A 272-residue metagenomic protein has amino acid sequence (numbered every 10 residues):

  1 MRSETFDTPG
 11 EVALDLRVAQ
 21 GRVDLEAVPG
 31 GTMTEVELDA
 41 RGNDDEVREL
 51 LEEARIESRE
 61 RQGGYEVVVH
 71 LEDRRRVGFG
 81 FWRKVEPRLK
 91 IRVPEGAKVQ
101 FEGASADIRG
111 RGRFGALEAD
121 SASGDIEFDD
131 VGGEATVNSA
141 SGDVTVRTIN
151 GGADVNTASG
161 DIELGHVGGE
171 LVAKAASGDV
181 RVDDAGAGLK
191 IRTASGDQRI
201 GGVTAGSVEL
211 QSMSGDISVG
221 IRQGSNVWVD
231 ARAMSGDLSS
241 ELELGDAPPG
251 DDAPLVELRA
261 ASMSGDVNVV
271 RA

Functional and structural regions predicted by a protein language model:
M1-A272: Intrinsically disordered, low-complexity terminal regions
